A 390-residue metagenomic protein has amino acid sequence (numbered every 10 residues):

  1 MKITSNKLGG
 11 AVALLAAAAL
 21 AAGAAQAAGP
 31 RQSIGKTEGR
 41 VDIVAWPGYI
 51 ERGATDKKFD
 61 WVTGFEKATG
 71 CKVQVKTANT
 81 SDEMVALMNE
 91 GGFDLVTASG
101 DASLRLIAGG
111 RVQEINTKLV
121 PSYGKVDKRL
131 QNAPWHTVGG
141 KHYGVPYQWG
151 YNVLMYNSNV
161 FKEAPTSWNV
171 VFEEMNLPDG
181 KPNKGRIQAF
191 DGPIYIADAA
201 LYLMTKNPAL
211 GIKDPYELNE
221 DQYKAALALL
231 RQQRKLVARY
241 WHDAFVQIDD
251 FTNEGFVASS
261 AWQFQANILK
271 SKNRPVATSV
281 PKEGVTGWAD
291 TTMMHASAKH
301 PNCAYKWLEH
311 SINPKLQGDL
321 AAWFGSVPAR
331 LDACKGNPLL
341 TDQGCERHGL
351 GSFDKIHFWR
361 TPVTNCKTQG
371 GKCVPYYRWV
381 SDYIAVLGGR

Functional and structural regions predicted by a protein language model:
M1-V41, R390: Short, low-complexity disordered leader/linker segments with a strong preference for bacterial N-terminal type II
A28-L106: Early extracytoplasmic/lumenal segment of secretory-pathway proteins
I50-K57, G92, T97-V246: Extracytoplasmic ligand-binding site segments that recognize negatively charged/polar headgroups
V73-N79, V237-D243, S279: Short beta-strand-to-loop elements that line the ligand-binding cleft of bilobed periplasmic-binding protein-like
D94-A98, Y240, V257-W262, A277-T278: Paired acidic/hydrophobic, glycine-rich loop segments that form the ligand-binding mouth/hinge of periplasmic-binding
A261, K270-W323, G389-R390: Extracytoplasmic/periplasmic substrate-recognition and gating elements
H295-W359: Mature extracytoplasmic/periplasmic domains
K355-R390: Conserved C-terminal helix/tail region of periplasmic/extracytoplasmic solute-binding proteins
